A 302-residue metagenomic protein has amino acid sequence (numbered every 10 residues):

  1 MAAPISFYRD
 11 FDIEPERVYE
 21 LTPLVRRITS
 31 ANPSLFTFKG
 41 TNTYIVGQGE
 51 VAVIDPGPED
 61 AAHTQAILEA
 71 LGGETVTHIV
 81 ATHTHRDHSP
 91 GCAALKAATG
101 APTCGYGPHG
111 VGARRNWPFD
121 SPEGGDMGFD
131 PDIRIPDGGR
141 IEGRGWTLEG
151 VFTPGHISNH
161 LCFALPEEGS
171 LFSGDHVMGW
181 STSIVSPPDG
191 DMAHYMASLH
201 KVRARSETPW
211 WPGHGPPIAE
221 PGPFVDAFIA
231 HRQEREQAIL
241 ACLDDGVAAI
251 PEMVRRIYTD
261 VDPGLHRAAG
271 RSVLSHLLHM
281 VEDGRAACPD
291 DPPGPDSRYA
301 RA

Functional and structural regions predicted by a protein language model:
A2-F7, A241-A302: C-terminal regulatory/interaction regions
F11, P15-E74, C162-G174, G179: Conserved beta-strand hairpin/beta-sheet module of binuclear metal-dependent hydrolase folds, prominently
L24, I67, H214, I239 (+1 more regions): Residue-level signal for inorganic ion chemistry
T37-K39, P58-T147, G169, G179 (+1 more regions): Active-site HxH/HxHxD metal-binding segment of metal-dependent hydrolases
V51-V53, P58-D60, D120-D132, E142 (+1 more regions): Metallo-beta-lactamase
T82-H88, H156, H214, H276: Histidine-centered divalent metal-coordination motifs
S89, Y195, L199, V273: Aromatic/hydrophobic pocket-lining residues that form the small-molecule binding cavity in soluble enzyme cores
